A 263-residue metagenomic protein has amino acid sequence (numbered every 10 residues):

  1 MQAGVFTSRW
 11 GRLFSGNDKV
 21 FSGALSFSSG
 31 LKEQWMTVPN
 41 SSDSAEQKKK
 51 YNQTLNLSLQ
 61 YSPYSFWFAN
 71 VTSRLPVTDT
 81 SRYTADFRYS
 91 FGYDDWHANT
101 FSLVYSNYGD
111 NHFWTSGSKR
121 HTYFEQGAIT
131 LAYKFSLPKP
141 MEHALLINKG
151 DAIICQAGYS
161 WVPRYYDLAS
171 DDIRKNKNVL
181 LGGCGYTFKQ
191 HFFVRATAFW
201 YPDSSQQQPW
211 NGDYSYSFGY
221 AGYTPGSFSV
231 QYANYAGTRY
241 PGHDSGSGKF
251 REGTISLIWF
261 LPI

Functional and structural regions predicted by a protein language model:
M1-D79, G158-A169, T254-I263: Short glycine/proline- and aromatic-enriched beta-strand/turn motifs that initiate or cap beta-hairpins
F14-G16, M36-K48, P76-T80, W114-F124 (+4 more regions): Outer-membrane beta-barrel domain signature
F21, Y64-V71, W96-L103, L137-L145 (+4 more regions): Repeated loop/turn-to-beta-strand initiation elements of outer-membrane beta-barrel proteins
F27-P39, S73-D79, D95, Y105-F113 (+6 more regions): Transmembrane beta-strands of outer-membrane beta-barrel pores
K49-L55, S81-F87, H121-L131, D171-L180 (+2 more regions): Residues that define the transmembrane beta-barrel architecture of outer-membrane proteins
Y64-L103, G109-S118, S204, Q208-N211: Surface-exposed loop and membrane-interface regions of Gram-negative outer-membrane beta-barrel proteins
F66, F124-S204: Detector for outer-membrane/organellar transmembrane beta-barrel domains, recognizing the amphipathic beta-strand
G127-L137, Y220-G222, S247-I263: Outer-membrane beta-barrel "beta-signal"
